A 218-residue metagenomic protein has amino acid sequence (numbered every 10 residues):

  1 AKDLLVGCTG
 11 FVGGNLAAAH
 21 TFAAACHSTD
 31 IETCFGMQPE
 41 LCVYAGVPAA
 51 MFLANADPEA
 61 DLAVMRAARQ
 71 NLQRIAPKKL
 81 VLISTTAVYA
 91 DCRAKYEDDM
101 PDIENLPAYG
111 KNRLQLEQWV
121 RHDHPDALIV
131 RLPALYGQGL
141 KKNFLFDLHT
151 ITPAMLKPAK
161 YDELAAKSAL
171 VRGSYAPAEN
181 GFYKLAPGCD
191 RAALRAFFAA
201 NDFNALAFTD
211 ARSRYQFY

Functional and structural regions predicted by a protein language model:
A1-F22: N-terminal Rossmann NAD(P)H-binding glycine-rich loop of SDR-like oxidoreductase domains
V6, A45, L80-T86, V130-L132: SDR active-site strand-loop-helix element
A18-F22, Q70-Q73, Q118-H122, T150: Short, well-ordered alpha-helices that flank and scaffold nucleotide-derived cofactor binding pockets
A18-T21, A56-E59, A94-D98, K142-F146: Short, glycine/charged-enriched secondary-structure capping and boundary segments
T21-E32: Conserved glycine-rich Rossmann-like NAD(P)H-binding loop of the short-chain dehydrogenase/reductase
I31-P77, T86-K95: NAD(P)H-binding glycine-rich loop region in Rossmannoid oxidoreductase-like domains and their noncatalytic homologs
L62-A63, R93-V130, A134, A165: Catalytic helix-loop patch of NAD(P)-dependent Rossmann-fold dehydrogenases
R121-Y215: NAD(P)-dependent short-chain dehydrogenase/reductase
